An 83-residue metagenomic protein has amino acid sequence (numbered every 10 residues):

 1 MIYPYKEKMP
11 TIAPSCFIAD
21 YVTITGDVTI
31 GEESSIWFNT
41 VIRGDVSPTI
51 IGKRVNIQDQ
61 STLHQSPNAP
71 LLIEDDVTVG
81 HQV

Functional and structural regions predicted by a protein language model:
M1-C16: Extreme N-terminal tail/first-helix region
P14, A19-D20, T25-G26, G31-E32 (+7 more regions): Left-handed beta-helix
T49: Active-site cofactor/substrate anionic-group-binding motifs, chiefly glycine- and Lys/Arg-rich phosphate-binding loops
N68: Active-site beta-loop-alpha junctions enriched in small/polar residues
